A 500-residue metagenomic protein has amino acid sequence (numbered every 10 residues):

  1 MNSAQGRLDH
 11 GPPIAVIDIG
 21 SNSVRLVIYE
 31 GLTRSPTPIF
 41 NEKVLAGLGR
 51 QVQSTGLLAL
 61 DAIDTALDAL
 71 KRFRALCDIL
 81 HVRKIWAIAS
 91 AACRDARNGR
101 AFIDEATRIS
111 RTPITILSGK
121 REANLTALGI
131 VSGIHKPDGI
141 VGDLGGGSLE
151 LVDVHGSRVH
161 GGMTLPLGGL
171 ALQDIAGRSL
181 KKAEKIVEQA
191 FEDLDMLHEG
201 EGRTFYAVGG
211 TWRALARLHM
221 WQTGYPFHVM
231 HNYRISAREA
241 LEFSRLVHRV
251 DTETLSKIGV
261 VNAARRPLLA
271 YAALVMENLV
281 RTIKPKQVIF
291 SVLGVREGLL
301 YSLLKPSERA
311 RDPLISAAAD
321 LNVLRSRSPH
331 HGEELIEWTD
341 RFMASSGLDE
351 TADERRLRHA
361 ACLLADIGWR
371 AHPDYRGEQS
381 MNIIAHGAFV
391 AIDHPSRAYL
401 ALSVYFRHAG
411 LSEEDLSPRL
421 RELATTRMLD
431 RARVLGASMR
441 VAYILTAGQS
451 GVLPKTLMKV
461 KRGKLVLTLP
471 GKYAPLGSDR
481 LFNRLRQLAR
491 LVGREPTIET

Functional and structural regions predicted by a protein language model:
M1-D9, L128: A short, basic/flexible loop-to-alpha-helix module at the beginning of a structural domain
L8-T37: N-terminal basic/disordered segments at the start of proteins
G11-I14, I28-G31, A46-G47, Q51-A75 (+9 more regions): Helical "lid/coupling" subdomains associated with nucleotide-phosphate turnover
D18-S23, G142-S148, V208-T211, V292-G294: A short acidic Gly-Thr/Ser loop motif
N41-V44: Short amphipathic
A87: Dinucleotide-binding Rossmann-like beta1-alpha1 core, especially the glycine-rich loop that anchors the ADP
K286, V492-T500: A short amphipathic beta-strand at an alpha->beta junction
R484-Q487, L491-R494: C-terminal structured domains
